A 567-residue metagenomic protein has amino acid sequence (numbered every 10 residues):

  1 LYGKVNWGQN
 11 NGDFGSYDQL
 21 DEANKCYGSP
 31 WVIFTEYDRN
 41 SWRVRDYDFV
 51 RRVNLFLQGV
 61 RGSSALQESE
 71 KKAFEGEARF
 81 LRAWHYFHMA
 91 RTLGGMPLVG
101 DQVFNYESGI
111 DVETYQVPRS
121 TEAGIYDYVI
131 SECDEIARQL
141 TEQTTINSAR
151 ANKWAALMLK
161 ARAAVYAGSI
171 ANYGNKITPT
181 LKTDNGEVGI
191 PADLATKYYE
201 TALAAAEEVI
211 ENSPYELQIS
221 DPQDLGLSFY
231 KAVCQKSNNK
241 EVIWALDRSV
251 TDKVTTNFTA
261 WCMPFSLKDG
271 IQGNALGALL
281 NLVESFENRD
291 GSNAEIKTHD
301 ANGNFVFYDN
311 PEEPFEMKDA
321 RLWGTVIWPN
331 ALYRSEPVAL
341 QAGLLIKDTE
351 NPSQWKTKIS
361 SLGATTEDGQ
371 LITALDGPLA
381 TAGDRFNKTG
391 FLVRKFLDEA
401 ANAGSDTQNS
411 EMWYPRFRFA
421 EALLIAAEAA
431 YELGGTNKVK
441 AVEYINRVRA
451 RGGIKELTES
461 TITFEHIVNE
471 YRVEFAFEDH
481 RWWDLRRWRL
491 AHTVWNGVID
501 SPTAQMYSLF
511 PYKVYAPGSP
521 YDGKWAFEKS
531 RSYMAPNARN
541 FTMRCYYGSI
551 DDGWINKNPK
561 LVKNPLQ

Functional and structural regions predicted by a protein language model:
L1-G3, E22-L93, V112-K153, D309-E316 (+5 more regions): Conserved, well-structured interaction surfaces
L1-Y27, M96, G100, Y126 (+4 more regions): An aromatic- and glycine-enriched ligand-binding surface/loop that stacks and positions planar moieties
D46-F49, Y128, E211, Q223-S292 (+4 more regions): Long, intrinsically disordered, low-complexity segments
A90-Q102, A171-K176, L433-R447: Short, well-structured active-site flanking segments
L340, L397, A420-A426, T436-K455 (+1 more regions): Active/binding-pocket-proximal capping segment
